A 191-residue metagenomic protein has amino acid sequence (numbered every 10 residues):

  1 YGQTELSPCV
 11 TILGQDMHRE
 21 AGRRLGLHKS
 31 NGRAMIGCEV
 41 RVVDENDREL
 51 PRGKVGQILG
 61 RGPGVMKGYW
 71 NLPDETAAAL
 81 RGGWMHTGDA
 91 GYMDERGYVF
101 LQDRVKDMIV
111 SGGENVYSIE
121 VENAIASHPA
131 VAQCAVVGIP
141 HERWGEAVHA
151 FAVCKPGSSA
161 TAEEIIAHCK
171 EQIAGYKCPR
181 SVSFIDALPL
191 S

Functional and structural regions predicted by a protein language model:
T4-V99, V105-M108, V121-E122, V131: Conserved AMP-binding/adenylate-forming
E5-L6, L188-S191: A short acidic, often aromatic-flanked loop/helix-cap motif at beta-alpha or helix-coil junctions that lines enzyme
V10, R180-S181: Extracytoplasmic/periplasmic beta-strand context in beta-sandwich domains, especially the cupredoxin/COX2 CuA-binding
V40, C134-V136, V182: Generic structural signal for residues in well-ordered beta-strands
V55, A147, S181: Conserved catalytic motifs of the protein kinase core domain
G62, K67-G68, A78, A90-K177 (+1 more regions): AMP-binding/adenylate-forming catalytic core of the ANL superfamily
